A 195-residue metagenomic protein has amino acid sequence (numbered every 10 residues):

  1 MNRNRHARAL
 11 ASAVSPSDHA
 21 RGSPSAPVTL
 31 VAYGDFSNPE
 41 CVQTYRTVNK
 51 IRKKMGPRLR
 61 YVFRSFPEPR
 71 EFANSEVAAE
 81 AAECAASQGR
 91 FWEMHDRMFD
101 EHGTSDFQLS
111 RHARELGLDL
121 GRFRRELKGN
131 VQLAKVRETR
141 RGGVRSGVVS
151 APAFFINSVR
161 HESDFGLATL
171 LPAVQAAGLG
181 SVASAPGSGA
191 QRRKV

Functional and structural regions predicted by a protein language model:
M1-L10: N-proximal helix/coil linker or "cap" segments that precede and/or mark the start of modular domains
A11-V28: A short beta-strand-turn-helix
S17-D18, S65, V131, R140: Short, well-ordered turn and helix-capping elements at secondary-structure junctions
A20-G22, I51-K53, R145: Short secondary-structure boundary/capping segments
S23, R70-N74, H102, R125 (+2 more regions): Alpha-helix initiation/capping motif
P24-A26, P57, S150: Residue-level preference for short coil/turn positions at secondary-structure junctions
V31-E115, D119, S184-V195: Structural alpha/beta surface segment adjacent to cysteine/selenocysteine redox centers across thiol/disulfide enzymes
V31-G34, E40-K50, R111-V195: C-terminal cap of thioredoxin/glutaredoxin-like
